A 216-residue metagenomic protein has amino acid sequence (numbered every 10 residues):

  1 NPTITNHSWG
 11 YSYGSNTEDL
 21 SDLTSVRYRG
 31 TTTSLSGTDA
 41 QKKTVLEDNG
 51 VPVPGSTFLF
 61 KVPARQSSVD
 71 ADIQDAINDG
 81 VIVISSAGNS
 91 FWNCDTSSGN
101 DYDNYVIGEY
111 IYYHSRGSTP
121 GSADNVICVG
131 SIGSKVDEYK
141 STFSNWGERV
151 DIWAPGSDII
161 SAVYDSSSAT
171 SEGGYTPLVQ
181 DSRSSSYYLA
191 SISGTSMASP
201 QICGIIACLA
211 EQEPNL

Functional and structural regions predicted by a protein language model:
N1-A123, V136, R183-P200: Substrate-binding/access-modulating region of protease and related hydrolase catalytic domains
T3, G10, G156-L216: Hydrolase catalytic cores
G10-G14, N89-N93, I132-D137, R149-V150 (+2 more regions): Solvent-exposed loop/turn segments at secondary-structure junctions within structured extracellular/periplasmic domains
I82-I84, C128, I160: Structural detector of well-ordered beta-strand residues that form the stable sheet scaffold of enzyme domains
G108, V126-S131: Conserved active-site segment immediately N-terminal to the catalytic lysine that forms the internal aldimine
G117-S118, K140-S144, R149: Short Gly/Pro-enriched turn/cap motifs at secondary-structure boundaries
A123-C128, E148-R149: Glycine-enriched alpha-helix->loop->beta-strand junction motifs that scaffold or abut catalytic
